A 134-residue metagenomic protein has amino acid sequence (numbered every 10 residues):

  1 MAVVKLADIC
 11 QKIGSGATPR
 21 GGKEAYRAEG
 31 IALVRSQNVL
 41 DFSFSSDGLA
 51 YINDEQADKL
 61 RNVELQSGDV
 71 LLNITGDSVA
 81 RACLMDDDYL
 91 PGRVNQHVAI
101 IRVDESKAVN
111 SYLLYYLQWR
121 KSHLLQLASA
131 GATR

Functional and structural regions predicted by a protein language model:
M1-A17: Non-catalytic DNA-recognition/assembly elements of restriction-modification systems
A7-C10, G22-Q56, D87: DNA target-recognition patches
S36-Q37, T75, V94-A99, Y115-R134: Glycine-anchored helix-breaking recognition loops at helix->coil/strand junctions
R61-L65: Residue-level "contact hotspot" at macromolecular interaction interfaces
S67-D69: Loop/turn positions that initiate beta-strands
D77-A80: Short, charged beta-turn/beta-strand-edge "cap" motif at the junction between a beta-strand and an adjacent loop
C83-V98: Short, compositionally biased
K107-Y112: Short, conserved charged micro-motifs
